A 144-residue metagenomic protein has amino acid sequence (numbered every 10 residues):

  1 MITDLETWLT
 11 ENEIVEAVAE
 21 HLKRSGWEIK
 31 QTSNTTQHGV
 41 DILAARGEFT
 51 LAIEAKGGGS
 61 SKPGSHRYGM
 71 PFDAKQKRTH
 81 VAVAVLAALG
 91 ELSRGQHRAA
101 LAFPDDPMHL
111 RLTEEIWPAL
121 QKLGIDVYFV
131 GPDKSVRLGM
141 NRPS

Functional and structural regions predicted by a protein language model:
M1-H38, A45-E48, R94-G95: Acidic-basic catalytic patches of nuclease active cores, encompassing PD-(D/E)XK and other metal-cofactor nuclease
E20, S25, K56-G57, G64 (+2 more regions): Acidic, metal-dependent phosphodiester-chemistry machinery of nucleic-acid enzymes
G39-A44, R137-N141: Short, solvent-exposed polar/charged micro-motifs at secondary-structure junctions
V40, L51, I125: Change "...and in nucleic-acid phosphodiester-cleaving endonucleases..." to "...and in nucleic-acid processing enzymes
L43-K62: Active-site beta-strand-loop-beta-strand hairpin of nuclease catalytic cores that positions key catalytic residues
I53, A100, D126-V130: Hydrophobic/aromatic beta-strand patches that form the interior of the parallel beta-sheet core in alpha/beta enzyme
K56-A119: Catalytic cores of nucleic-acid endonucleases
E115-S144: Charged, structured surface patches that assemble and position nucleic-acid processing machinery
